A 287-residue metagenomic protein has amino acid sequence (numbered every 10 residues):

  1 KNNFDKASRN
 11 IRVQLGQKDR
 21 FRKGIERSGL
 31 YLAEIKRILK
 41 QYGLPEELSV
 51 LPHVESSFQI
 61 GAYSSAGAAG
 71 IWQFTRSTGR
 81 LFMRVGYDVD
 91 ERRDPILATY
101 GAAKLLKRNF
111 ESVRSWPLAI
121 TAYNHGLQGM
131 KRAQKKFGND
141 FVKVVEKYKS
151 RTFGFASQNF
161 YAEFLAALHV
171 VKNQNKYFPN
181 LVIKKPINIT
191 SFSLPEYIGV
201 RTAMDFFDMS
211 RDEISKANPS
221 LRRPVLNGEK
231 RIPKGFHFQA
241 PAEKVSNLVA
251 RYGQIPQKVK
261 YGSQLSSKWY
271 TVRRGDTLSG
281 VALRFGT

Functional and structural regions predicted by a protein language model:
K1-R37, Q41-Y42, L81, V85-S112 (+1 more regions): Extracytoplasmic and endomembrane cell-envelope/extracellular-matrix remodeling and assembly machinery
P45-E46, R76, R211: Alpha-helix N-capping/helix-start residues
P45-H53, A69, W116-T121: Alpha-helical scaffolds flanking conserved acidic
I60-A62, P224-V225: A short, acidic/glycine-rich surface segment
A62-F82: Short, surface-exposed glycine/acidic/tryptophan-bearing loops
